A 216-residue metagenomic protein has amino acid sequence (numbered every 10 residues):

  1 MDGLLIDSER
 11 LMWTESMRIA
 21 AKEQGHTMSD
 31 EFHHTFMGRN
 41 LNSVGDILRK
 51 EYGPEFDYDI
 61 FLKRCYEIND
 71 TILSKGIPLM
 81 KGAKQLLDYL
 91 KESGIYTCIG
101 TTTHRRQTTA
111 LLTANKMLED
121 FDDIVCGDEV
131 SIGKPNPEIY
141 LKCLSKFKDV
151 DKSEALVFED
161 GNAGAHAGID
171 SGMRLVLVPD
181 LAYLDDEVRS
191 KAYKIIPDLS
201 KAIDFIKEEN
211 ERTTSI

Functional and structural regions predicted by a protein language model:
M1-H34: Active-site neighborhood of HAD-like aspartate-dependent phosphohydrolases
L4, T101-T103: Conserved phosphate-coupling serine/threonine residues in phosphotransfer and NTP-handling enzymes
M12, M37-L41, F61-N69, H104: Hydrophobic/aromatic residues within well-ordered alpha-helical segments
T14-E15, S43, I47, R64 (+4 more regions): Alpha-helical elements of Rossmann-like donor-binding domains used by nucleotide-donor carbohydrate transfer enzymes
M17-K22, N40-E55, L111, C143-K146: Helix-loop "lid/cap" segments that line or gate small-molecule binding pockets
E23, T27-M28, I47-Q85, S93-I95: Metal-dependent phosphoesterase signature
S74-P78, T102, G172: Short, flexible loop segments at the rims of nucleotide/cofactor-binding pockets, characterized by
D88-K91, H104-I216: Asp-based, Mg2+/Mn2+-dependent phosphohydrolase catalytic module
